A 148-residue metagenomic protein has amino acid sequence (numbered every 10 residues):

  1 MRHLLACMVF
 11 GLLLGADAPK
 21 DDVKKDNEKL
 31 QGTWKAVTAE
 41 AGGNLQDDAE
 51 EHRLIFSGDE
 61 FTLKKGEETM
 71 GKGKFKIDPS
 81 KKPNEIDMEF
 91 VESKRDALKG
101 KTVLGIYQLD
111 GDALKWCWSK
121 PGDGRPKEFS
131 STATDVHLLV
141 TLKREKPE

Functional and structural regions predicted by a protein language model:
M1-E148: Low-complexity, Gly/Pro
